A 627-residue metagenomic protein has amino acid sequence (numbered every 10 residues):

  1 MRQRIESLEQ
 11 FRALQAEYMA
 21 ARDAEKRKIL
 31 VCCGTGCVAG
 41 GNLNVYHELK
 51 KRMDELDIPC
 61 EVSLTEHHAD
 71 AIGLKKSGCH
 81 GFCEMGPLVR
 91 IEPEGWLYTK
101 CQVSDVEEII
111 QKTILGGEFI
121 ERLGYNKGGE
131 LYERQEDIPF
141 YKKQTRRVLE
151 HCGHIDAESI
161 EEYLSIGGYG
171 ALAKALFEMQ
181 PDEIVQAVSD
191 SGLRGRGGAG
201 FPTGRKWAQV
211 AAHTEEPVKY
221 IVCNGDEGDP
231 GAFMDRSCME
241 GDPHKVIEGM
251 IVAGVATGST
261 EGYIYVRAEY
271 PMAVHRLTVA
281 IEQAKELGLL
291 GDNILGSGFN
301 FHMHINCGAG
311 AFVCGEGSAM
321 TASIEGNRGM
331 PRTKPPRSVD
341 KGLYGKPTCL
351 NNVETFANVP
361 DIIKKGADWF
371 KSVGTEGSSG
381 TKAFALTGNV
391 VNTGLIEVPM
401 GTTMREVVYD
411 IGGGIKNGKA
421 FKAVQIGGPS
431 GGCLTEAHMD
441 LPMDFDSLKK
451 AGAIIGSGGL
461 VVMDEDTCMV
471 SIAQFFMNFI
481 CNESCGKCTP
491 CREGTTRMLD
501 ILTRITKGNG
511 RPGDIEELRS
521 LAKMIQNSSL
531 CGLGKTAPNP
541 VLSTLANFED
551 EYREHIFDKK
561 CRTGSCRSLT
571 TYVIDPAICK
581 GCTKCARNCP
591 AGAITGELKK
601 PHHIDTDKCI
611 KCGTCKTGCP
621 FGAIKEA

Functional and structural regions predicted by a protein language model:
R2-R27, L43-L74, M85-P87, E92-Y125 (+10 more regions): Ferredoxin-type iron-sulfur electron-transfer modules in oxidoreductases and energy-metabolism complexes
C32, I155-G170, C223-D235, S338-L343 (+2 more regions): Gly-rich Lys/Arg/Thr-decorated short loops/hinges at beta-loop-alpha junctions or inter-strand turns that position
C33-G41, E84, V188-V210, A253 (+3 more regions): Conserved phosphate/anionic-ligand binding catalytic regions in large, soluble enzymes, centered on
G124-D190, G345, N351-G366: Flexible inter-domain linker/hinge segments
A173-E215, K371-S372, G377, A385 (+3 more regions): Accessory "access/gating" subregions that flank catalytic or transport cores
G249-I251, G401-K416: Short amphipathic, charge-patterned alpha-helical segments
V274-M400, G412: Hydrophobic alpha-helical positions that pack around
S378-N392, V398, M404, R562-T606 (+2 more regions): C-terminal accessory/binding modules appended to enzymatic or scaffolding proteins
